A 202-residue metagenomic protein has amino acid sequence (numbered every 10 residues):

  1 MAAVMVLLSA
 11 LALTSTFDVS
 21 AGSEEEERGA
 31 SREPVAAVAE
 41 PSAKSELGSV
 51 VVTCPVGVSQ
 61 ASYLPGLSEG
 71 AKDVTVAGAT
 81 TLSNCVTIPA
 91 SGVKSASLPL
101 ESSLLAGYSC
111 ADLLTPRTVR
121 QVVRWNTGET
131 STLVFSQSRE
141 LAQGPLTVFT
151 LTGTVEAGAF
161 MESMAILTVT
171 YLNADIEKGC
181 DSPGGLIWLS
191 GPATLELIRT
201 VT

Functional and structural regions predicted by a protein language model:
M1-G22: Secretory targeting and sorting signals
A3-S9, A43, S163, T168 (+1 more regions): Terminal low-complexity, poorly structured segments
V6-L7, E25-E27, E129: Structured catalytic/translocation cores of nucleotide/phosphate-coupled proteins
S9-S15, G153, V169, R199: Generic detector of low-complexity/intrinsically disordered segments and short hydrophobic N-terminal stretches
E24-L105, K178-T202: N-terminal segment immediately downstream of the Sec signal-peptide cleavage site in secreted/extracellular proteins
G70-V155: Predominantly extracellular/secreted and cell-surface proteins with exposed, flexible low-complexity segments
L141-P192: A charged, solvent-exposed segment within the mature domains of Sec-exported extracytoplasmic proteins
